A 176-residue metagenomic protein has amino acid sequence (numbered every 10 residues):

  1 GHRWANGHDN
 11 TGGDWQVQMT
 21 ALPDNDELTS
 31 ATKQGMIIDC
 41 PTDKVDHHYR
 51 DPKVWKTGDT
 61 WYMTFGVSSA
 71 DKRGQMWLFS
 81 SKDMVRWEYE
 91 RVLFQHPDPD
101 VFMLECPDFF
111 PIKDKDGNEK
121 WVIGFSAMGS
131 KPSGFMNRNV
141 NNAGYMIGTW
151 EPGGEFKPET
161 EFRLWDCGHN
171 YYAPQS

Functional and structural regions predicted by a protein language model:
G1-D51, K56-L104, K113-G168: Beta-rich carbohydrate-recognition and catalytic domains
D51-K53, C106-D108, A173-Q175: Conserved beta-strand position repeated once per blade in WD40 beta-propeller domains
